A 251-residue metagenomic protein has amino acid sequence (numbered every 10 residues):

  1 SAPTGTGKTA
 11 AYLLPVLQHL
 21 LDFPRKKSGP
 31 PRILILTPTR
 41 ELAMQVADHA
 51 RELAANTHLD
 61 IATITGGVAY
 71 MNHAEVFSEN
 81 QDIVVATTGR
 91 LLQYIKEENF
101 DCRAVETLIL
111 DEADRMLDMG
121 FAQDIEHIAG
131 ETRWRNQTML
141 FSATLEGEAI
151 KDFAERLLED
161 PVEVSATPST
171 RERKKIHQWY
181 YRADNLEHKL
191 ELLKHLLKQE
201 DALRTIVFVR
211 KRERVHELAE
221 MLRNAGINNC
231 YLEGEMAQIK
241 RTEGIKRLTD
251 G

Functional and structural regions predicted by a protein language model:
S1-G251: Conserved helicase RecA-like core
